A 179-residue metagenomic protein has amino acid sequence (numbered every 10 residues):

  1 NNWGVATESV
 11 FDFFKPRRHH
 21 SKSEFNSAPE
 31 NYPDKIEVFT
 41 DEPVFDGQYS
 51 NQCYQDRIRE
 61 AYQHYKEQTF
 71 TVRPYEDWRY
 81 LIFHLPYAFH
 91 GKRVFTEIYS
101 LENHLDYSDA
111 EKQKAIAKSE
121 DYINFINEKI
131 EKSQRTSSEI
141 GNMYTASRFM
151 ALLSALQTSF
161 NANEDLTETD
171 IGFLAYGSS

Functional and structural regions predicted by a protein language model:
N1-Q63, S179: Condensing-enzyme catalytic core mediating Claisen C-C bond formation in acyl metabolism
D34, F39, P43, Q68 (+2 more regions): Sparse, context-dependent recognition of short Cys/His-centered cofactor- or disulfide-binding micro-motifs
C53-T69, A151-A155, S159: Short, well-ordered amphipathic alpha-helical segments that serve as non-catalytic structural scaffolds within diverse
Y75, R79-S179: Claisen-condensing/thiolase-fold acyl-transfer catalytic domains that form or cleave C-C bonds in fatty acid
